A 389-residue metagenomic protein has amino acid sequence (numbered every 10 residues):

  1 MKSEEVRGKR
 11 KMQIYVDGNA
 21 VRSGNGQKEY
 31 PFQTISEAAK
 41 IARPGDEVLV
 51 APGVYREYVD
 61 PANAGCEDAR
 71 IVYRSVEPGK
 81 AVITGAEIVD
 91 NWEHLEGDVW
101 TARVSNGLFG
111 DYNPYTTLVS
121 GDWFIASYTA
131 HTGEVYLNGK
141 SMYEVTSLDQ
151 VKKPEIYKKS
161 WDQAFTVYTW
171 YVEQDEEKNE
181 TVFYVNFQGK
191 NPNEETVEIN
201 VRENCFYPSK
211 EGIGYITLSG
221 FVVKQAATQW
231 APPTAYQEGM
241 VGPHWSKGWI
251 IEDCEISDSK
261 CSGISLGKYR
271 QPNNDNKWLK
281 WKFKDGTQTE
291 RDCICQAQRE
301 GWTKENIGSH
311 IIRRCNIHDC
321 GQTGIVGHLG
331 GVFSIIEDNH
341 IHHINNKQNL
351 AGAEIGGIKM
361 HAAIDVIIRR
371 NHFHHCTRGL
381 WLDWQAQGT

Functional and structural regions predicted by a protein language model:
K11-W245, I250, E255-S257, S265 (+1 more regions): Extracellular polysaccharide-degrading/modifying enzymes targeting complex plant/algal/animal polysaccharides
E57, A81, W249, S262 (+5 more regions): Glycine-centered loop/turn positions within well-structured domains that cap or flank conserved ligand/cofactor-binding
Y58-D60, E203-C205, A227-P233, E238-G239 (+4 more regions): Short glycine/acidic-rich loop motifs that flank beta-strands on beta-rich extracellular proteins
A69, G214, K247-I250, G308-I311 (+3 more regions): Short "repeat-start/strand-capping" segments in structured domains, especially the N-termini of parallel beta-helix
D275-C293, I341-G356, H361: Long amphipathic alpha-helical scaffold regions
D338, H343, K347, K359-T389: Active-site neighborhood of glycoside hydrolase catalytic domains
